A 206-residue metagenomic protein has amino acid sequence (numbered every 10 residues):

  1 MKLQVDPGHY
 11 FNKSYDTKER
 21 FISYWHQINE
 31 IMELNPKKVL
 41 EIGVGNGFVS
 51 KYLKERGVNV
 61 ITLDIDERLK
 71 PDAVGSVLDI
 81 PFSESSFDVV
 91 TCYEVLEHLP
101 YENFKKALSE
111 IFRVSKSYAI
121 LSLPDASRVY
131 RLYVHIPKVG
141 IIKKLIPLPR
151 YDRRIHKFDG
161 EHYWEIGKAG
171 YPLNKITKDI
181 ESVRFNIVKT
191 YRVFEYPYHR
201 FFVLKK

Functional and structural regions predicted by a protein language model:
M1-S83, L108, H162-N174, D179 (+2 more regions): Conserved N-terminal segment of class I S-adenosyl-L-methionine
F48, Y101-K206: S-adenosyl-L-methionine-dependent methyltransferase catalytic module, highlighting the catalytic core
T91: A conserved beta-strand element that flanks and buttresses the S-adenosyl-L-methionine
E97-L99: A short His-aromatic
